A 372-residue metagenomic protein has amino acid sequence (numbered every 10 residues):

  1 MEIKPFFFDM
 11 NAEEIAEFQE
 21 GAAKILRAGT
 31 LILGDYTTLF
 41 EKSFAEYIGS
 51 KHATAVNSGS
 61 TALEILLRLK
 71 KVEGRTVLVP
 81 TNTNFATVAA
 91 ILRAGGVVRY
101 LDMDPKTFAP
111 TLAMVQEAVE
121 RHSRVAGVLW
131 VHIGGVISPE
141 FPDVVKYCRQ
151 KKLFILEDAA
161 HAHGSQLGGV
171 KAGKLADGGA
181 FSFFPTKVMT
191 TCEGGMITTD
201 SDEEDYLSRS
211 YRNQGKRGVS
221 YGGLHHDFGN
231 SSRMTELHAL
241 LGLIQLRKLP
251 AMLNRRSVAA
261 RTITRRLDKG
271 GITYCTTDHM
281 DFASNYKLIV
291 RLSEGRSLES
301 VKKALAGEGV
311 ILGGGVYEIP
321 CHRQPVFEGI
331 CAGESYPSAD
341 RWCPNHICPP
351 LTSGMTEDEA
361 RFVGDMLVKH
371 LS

Functional and structural regions predicted by a protein language model:
M1-T30, D35, P350: N-terminal "arm"/small-domain region of PLP-dependent enzymes with the aminotransferase-like
T30, G34-T76, N82, A90-R93 (+2 more regions): Phosphate-binding glycine-rich loop
A94, Y147-K151, E308: Helix C-cap/helix->beta junction micro-motif
K106-T191, T198, E203: Active-site phosphate-binding strand-loop segment of PLP-dependent enzymes
A162-G168, L175-K287, I319-H322: Active-site region of PLP-dependent enzymes
R217-Y221, T262, R266, S300-S335 (+1 more regions): Conserved PLP cofactor-binding pocket of PLP-dependent enzymes
D278, N285-E294, R323-A332, P344-D358: Conserved PLP-binding active-site segment of the aspartate aminotransferase-like
